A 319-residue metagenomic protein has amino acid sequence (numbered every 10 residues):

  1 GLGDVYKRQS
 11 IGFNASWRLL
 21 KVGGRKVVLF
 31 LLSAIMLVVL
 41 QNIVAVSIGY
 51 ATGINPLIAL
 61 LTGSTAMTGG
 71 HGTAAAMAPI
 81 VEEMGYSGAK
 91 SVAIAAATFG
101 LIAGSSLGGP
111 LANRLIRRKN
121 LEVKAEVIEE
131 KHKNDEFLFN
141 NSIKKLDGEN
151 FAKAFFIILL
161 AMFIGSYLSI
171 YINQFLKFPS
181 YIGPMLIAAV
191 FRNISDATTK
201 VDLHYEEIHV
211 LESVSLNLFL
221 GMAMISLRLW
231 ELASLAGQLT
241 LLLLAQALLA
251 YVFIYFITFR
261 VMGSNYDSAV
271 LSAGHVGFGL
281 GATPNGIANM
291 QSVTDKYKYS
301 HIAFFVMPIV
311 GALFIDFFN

Functional and structural regions predicted by a protein language model:
G1, F13-L19, E136-N141, F151-E207 (+1 more regions): Structural signature of multi-pass alpha-helical membrane transport proteins
L2-Y6: Short, small-residue-biased leader/transition segments that mark boundaries at the very start of proteins
K7-I11, L40-A45, T98-A112, A154-I170 (+5 more regions): Hydrophobic core segments of alpha-helical transmembrane domains in multi-pass membrane transport and ion-translocation
G12, L31-I43, S64-T73, A189 (+3 more regions): Small-residue-rich segments of transmembrane alpha-helices in multi-pass membrane proteins, especially helix faces
S16-V46, F155-I158, V210, I225-Y255: Entry/N-cap segments of selected transmembrane alpha helices and their immediately preceding amphipathic helices
I48-V92, F99, A103, L111 (+2 more regions): Alpha-helical membrane segments and immediately flanking helix-loop junctions that form or couple to the substrate/ion
A93-G108, K177-P184, L242-L249, V270: Alpha-helical transmembrane segments
R117-I157: Long, contiguous bundles of hydrophobic transmembrane helices that form the permeation core of multi-pass
